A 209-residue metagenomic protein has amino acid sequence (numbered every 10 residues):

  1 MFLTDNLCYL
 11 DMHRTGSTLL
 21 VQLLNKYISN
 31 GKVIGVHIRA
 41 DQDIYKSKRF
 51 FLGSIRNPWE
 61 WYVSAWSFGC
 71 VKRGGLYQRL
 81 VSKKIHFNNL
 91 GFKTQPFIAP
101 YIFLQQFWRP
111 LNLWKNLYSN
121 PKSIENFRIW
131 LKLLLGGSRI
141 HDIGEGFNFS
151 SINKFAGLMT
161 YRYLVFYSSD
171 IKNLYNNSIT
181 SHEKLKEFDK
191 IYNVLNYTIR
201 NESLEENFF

Functional and structural regions predicted by a protein language model:
F2-I38, Q42-S47, S54, P58: A cross-family signal for N-terminal binding/gating loops and helix N-caps that shape access to the active site
R39-G53, E60-F209: PAPS-dependent sulfotransferase catalytic domain
